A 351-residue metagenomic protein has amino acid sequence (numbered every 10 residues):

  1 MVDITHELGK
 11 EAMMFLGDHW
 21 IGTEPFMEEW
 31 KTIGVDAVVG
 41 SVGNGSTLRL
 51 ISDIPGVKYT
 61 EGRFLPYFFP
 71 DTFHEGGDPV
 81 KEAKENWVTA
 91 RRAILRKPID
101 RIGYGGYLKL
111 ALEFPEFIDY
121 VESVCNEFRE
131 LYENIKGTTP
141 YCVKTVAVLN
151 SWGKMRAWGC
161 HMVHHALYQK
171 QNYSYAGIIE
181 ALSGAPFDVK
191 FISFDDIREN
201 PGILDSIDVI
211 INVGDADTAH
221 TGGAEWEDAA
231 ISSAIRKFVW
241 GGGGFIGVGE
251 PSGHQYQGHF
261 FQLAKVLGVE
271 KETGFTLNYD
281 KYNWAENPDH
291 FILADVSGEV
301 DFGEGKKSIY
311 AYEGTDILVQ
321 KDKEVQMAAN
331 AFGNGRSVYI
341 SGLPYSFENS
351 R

Functional and structural regions predicted by a protein language model:
V2-M13, R96-R101, I178-K190, G241-G242 (+1 more regions): A structural motif corresponding to the C-terminal end of an alpha-helix and its immediate exit/capping segment
E7-N172, F275, A285, L318-Q320 (+2 more regions): Hydrophobic targeting/anchoring helices
M14-E24, I179-I203: A short, well-structured beta->alpha microelement
T23-E24, D71-T72, L112-F114, N200 (+3 more regions): Extracytoplasmic/secreted cell-surface and envelope-processing proteins
G40, I211-N212, G247: Redox-cofactor binding/interface segments in oxidoreductases and associated redox assembly factors
I203-I210, G214: Short acidic/histidine-rich motifs immediately flanking catalytic phosphotransfer sites in two-component signaling
G222-G298: A glycine-rich, often tryptophan-bearing local segment used as a flexible ligand/cofactor-contacting loop or short
F275-S350: Catalytic beta-strand/loop cores that center a nucleophilic Ser/Cys/Thr and support acyl-enzyme chemistry
